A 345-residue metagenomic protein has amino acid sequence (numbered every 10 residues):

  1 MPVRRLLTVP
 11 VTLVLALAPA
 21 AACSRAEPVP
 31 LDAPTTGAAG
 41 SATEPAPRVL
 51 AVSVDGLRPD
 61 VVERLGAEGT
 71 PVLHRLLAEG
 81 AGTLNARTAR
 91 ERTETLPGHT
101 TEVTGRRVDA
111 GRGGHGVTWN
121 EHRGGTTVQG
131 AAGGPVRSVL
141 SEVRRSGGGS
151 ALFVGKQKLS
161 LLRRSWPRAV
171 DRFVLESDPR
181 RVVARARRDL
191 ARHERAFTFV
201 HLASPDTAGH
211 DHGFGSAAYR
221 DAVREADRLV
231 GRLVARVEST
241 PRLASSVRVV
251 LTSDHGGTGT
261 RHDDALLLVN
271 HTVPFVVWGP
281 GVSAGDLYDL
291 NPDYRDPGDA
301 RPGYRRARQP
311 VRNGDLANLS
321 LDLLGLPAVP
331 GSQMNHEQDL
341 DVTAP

Functional and structural regions predicted by a protein language model:
M1-P28: Secretory targeting and sorting signals
P30-G40, E44-A46, P59-E142: Active-site nucleophile/metal-coordination loop of metallo-enzymes that catalyze phosphate/sulfate and related
V49-S53, D60, T83-R87, T101-V103 (+8 more regions): Structural recognition of the beta-strand scaffold that forms the well-ordered cores of secreted hydrolase catalytic
A51, V72, E225-V269: Metal-dependent active-site segment of extracytoplasmic phospho-/sulfohydrolases and closely related
P59, D293-V342: Non-catalytic, well-ordered alpha-helical segments in soluble enzyme domains
A110-N120, T126-P179: Catalytic-site neighborhoods of secreted/periplasmic enzymes that process anionic sulfate/phosphate groups
Q157-D171, L190-R232: Active-site His/acidic residue clusters
T252-P292: Histidine-centered active-site microenvironments of extracellular/periplasmic hydrolases and transferases
